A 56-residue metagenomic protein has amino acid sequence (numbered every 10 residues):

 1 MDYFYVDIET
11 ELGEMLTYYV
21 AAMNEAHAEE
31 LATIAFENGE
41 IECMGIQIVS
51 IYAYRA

Functional and structural regions predicted by a protein language model:
M1-M15: Short aromatic-glycine-(Arg/Gly/Cys) micro-motifs in beta-strand/loop hairpins
Y3-F4, Y18, F36, Y54: Aromatic side chains
E14-N24: A short, exposed loop/beta-hairpin motif centered on an aromatic-Gly-Thr core
I34-A56: Short, mixed-charge low-complexity intrinsically disordered segments
